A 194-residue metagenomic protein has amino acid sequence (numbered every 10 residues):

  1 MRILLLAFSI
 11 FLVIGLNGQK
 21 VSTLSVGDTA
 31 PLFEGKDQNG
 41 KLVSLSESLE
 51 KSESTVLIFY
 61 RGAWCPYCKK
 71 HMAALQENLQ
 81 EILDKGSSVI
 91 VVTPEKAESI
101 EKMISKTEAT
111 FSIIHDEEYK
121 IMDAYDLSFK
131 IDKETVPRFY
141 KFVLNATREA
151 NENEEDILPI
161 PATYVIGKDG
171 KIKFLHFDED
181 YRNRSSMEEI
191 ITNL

Functional and structural regions predicted by a protein language model:
M1-S22: Bacterial Sec-dependent N-terminal signal peptides
Q19-E47: N-terminal "domain-start" segment that seeds a small globular fold
A30-P31, S54-T55, I160-A162: Short loop/turn microsegments at loop-to-beta-strand junctions
S46-L75: Short active-site neighborhood of thiol/selenol oxidoreductases, capturing the structured segment around
Y60, T93, G167: Short beta-strand/turn micro-motifs composed of small residues that flank or help shape donor/cofactor-binding pockets
K70-D126: Structural microenvironment flanking redox-active thiols in thiol-disulfide oxidoreductases
D116-R182: Thiol/selenol-based redox catalytic cores and closely related redox-interacting motifs
Y181-L194: A short, polar/charged loop-to-alpha-helix boundary motif
